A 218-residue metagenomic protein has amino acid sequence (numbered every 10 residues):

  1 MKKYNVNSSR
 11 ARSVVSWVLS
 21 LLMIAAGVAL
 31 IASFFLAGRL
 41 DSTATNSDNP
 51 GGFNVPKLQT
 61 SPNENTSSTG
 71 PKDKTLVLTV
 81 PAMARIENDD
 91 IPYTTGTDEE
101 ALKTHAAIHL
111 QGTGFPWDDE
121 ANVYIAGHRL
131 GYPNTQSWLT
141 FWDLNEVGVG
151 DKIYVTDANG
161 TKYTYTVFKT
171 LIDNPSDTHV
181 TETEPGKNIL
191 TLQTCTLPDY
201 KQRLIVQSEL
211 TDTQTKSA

Functional and structural regions predicted by a protein language model:
M1-V15: N-terminal Lys/Arg-rich, disordered targeting/topogenic segments
W17-S20, I24-A218: Solvent-exposed, non-transmembrane regions of membrane-associated and secreted proteins
